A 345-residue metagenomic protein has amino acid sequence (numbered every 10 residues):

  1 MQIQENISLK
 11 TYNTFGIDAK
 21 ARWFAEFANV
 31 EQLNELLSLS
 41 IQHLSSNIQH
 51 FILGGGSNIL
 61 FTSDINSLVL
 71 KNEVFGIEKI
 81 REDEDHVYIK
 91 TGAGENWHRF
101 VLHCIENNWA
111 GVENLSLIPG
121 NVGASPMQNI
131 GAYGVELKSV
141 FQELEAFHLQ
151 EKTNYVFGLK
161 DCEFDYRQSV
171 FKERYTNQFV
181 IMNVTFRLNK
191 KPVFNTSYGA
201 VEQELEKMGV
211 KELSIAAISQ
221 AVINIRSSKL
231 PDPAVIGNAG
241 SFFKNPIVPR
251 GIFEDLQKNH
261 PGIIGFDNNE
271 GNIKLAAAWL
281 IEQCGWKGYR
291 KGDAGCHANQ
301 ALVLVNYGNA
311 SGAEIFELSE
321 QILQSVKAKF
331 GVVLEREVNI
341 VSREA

Functional and structural regions predicted by a protein language model:
M1-E151: Anion-binding (especially nucleotide phosphate/pyrophosphate-binding) glycine-rich loop and adjoining beta-alpha core
I3-E5, K10-I17, I59, N154-L304 (+2 more regions): Phosphate/pyrophosphate- and phosphate-bearing ligand-binding catalytic cores of soluble enzymes
Q32, N96, I273, L318-S319: Residue-level preference for nonpolar/small residues embedded in alpha-helices
L33-S40, V101, E202, S219-V222 (+2 more regions): A generic alpha-helix structural signal
W109, G312-L318: Beta-rich strand-turn-strand
